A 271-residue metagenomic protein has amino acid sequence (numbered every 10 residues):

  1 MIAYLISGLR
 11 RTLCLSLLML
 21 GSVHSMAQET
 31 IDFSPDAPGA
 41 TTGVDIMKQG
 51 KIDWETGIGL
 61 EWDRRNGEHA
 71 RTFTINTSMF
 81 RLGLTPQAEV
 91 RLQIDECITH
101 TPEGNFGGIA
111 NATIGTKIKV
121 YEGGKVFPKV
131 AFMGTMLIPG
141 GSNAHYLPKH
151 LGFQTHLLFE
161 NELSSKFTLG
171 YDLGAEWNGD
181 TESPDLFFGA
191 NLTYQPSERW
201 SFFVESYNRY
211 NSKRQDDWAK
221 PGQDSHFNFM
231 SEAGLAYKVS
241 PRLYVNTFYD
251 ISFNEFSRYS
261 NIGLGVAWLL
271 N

Functional and structural regions predicted by a protein language model:
I2-L13: Bacterial N-terminal signal peptides that target proteins for export
T12-S22: Bacterial N-terminal signal peptides
V23-A27: Sec/Tat signal peptide C-region and signal peptidase I cleavage site
Q28-N271: Transmembrane beta-barrel domains of Gram-negative outer membranes and organellar outer membranes
